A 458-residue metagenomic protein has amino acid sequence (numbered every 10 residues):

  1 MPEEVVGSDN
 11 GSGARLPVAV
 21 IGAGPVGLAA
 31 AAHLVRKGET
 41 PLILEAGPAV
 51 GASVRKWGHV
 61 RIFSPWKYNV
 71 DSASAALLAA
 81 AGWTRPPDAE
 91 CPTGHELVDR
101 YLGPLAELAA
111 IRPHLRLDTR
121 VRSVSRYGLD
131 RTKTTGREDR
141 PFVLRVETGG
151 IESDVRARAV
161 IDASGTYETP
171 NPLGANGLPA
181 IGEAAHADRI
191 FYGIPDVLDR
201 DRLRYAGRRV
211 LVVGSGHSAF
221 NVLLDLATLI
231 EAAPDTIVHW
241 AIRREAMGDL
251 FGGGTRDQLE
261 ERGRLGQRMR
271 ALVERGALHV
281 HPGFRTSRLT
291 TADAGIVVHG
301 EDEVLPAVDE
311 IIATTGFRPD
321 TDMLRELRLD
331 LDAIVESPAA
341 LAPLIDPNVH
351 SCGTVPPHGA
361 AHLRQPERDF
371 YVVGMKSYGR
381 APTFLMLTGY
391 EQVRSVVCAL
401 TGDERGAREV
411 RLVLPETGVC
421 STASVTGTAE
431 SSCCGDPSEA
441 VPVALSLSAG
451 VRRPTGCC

Functional and structural regions predicted by a protein language model:
P2-E4, P282, R318, A333-C458: C-terminal, flexible cofactor-proximal segment of oxidoreductases
P2-G11, G94, D162-A232, V238 (+2 more regions): Glycine-rich dinucleotide-binding loop and its adjacent helix/turn
L16-I43, A219-L229: N-terminal Rossmann-like FAD-binding beta1-loop-alpha1 element of flavoenzymes
I21, L44, V155-Y167, V213 (+1 more regions): Short hydrophobic core segments
V26, A49, Y167, S218 (+1 more regions): Conserved Rossmann-like nucleotide-cofactor binding loop
P48-Y101, I181, G193-D199, W240-E260 (+1 more regions): Glycine-rich active-site loop/strand segments that organize a redox cofactor
T84-A159, A163-E168, S287-V298, E310: Feature captures the FAD/FMN-dependent oxidoreductase FAD-binding
S123, A227-A333, C398, E404-E416: A Rossmann-like FAD-binding core segment of flavoenzymes
